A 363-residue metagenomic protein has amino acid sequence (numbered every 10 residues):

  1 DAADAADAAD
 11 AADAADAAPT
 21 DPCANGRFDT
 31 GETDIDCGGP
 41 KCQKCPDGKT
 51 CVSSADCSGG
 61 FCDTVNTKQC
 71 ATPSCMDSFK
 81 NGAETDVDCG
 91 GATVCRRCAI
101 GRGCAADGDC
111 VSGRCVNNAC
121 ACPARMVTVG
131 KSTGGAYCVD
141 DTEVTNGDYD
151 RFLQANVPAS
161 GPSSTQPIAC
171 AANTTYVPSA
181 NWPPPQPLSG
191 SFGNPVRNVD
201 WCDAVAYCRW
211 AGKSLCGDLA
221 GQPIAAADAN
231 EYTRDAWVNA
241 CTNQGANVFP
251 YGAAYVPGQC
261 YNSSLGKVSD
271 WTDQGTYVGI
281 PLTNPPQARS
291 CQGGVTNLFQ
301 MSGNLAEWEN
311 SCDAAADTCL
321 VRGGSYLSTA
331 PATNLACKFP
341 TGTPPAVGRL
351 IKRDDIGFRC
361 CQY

Functional and structural regions predicted by a protein language model:
D1-A121: Cysteine-rich modules of extracellular adhesion/ECM and protease-associated proteins
Q43, C312-A315: A short acidic/small-residue loop/turn micro-motif
N66, T133-G135, D140, F192 (+9 more regions): Residues that flank catalytic or metal-binding motifs in active/ligand-binding sites
A121-C138: GGW-centered surface loops in extracellular recognition modules
T133, G190-G193, L219, A227-N230 (+3 more regions): Short, well-ordered junction/capping motifs at the entry into regular secondary structure
A136-A253, G258, Y363: Active-site microenvironments of metalloenzymes and redox enzymes
C291-G294, A314-Y363: Disulfide-stabilized, aromatic/cysteine-rich ligand-recognition loop
G303-S311: Active-site-proximal beta-strands of protease catalytic cores
